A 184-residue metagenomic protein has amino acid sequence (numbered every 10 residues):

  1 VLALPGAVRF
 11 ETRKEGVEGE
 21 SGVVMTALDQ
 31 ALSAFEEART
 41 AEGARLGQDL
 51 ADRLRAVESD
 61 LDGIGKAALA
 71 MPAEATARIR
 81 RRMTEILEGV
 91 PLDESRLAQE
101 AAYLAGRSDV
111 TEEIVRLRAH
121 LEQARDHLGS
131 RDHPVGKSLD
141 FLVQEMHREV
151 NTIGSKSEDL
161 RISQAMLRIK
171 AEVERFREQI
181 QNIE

Functional and structural regions predicted by a protein language model:
V1-E184: N-terminal intrinsically disordered, cationic/polar leader segments that include organellar targeting peptides
